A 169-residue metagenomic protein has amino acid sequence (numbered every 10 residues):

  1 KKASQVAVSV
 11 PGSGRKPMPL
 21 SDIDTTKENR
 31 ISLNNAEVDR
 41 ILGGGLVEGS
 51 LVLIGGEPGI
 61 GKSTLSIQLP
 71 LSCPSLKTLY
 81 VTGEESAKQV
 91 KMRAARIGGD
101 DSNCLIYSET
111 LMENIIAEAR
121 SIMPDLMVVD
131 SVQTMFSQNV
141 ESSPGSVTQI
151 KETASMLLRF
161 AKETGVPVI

Functional and structural regions predicted by a protein language model:
K1, V128, V168: N-terminal, positively charged regions that mediate nucleic acid binding
K1-V52, L76-Y80: Detector for small/aliphatic-rich hydrophobic stretches
V47-G49, G56-I60, T64-K162: Conserved inter-motif catalytic segment of the P-loop NTP-binding fold
T164-V166: A short helix->loop->beta-strand "cap" motif at the edges of active sites that frequently abuts
